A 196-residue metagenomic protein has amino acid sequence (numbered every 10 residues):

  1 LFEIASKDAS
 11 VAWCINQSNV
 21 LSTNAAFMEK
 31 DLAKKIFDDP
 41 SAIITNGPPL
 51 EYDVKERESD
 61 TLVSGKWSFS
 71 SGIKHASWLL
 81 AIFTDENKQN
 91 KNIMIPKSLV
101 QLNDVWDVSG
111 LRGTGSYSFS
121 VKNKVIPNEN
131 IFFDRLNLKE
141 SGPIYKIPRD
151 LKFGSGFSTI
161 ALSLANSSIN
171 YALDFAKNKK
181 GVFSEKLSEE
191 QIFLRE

Functional and structural regions predicted by a protein language model:
L1-A76: Glycine-rich flavin
T45-P48, K97-V108, G113: Active-site glycine-rich loop that binds ribose-phosphate moieties when present
E51-Y52, N90, S116: Short, acidic/polar N-cap/turn motifs at the starts of alpha helices
K55-R57, P96, K122: A structural detector for beta-sheet-dominated domains
T61, L79, G115-F119: Short beta-strand micro-motifs in enzyme catalytic cores
K66-N103: A short core secondary-structure module
S109-E196: Glycine-rich beta->alpha junctions and the first turn(s) of the following alpha-helix
